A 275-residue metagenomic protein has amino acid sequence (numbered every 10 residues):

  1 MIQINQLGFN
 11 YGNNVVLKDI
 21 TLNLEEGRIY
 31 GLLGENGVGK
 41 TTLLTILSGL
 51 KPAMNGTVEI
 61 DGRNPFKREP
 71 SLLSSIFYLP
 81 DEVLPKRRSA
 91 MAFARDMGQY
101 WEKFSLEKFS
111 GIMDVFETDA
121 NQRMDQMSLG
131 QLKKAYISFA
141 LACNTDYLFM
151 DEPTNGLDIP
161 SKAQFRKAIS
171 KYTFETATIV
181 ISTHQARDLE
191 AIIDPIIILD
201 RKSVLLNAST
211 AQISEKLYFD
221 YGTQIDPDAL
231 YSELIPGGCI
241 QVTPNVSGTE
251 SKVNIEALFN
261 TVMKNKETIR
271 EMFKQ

Functional and structural regions predicted by a protein language model:
I2, L17-D19: Conserved structural motif at the start of ABC-family nucleotide-binding domains
L33-E35: The feature captures the beta-strand-to-loop junction immediately N-terminal to the Walker
S48: Helix-to-loop junction immediately C-terminal to a conserved catalytic motif
G56-K67, S71-L72: Conserved ABC transporter NBD signature motif
F77-A135: ABC-family P-loop ATPase nucleotide-binding domains
L148-E152: Catalytic Walker B motif of ABC-type/P-loop ATPase nucleotide-binding domains
Q164-V180, H184-T243: ABC transporter nucleotide-binding domain
